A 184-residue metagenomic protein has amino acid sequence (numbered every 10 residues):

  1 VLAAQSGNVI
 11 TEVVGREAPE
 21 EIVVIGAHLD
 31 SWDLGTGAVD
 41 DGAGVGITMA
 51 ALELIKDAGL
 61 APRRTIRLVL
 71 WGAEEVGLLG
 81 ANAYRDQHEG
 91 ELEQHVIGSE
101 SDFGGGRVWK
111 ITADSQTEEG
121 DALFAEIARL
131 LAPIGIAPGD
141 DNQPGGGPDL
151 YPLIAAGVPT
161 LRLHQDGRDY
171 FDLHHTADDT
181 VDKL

Functional and structural regions predicted by a protein language model:
V1, A18-P19, D33, W71-F171: Metal-dependent peptidase/peptidase-like ectodomains
V1-A38, A50-R63: Soluble metallo-hydrolase cores and metallopeptidase-like ectodomains found primarily in the secretory/periplasmic
V23-G26, R63-G72, I97-S99: Beta-strand segments within the central parallel beta-sheet cores of soluble alpha/beta enzyme folds
L34-G44, N142, D182: Alpha-helix N-cap/helix-initiation motif
G42-A50, L78-L79, A83: Short amphipathic alpha-helical face segments that pack within enzyme cores and frequently flank/anchor catalytic
T48, T65-R67, P159: A fold-wide structural signal in alpha/beta-hydrolase
E53-L79: Short helix-loop-beta-strand segments that form the rim/entrance of peptidase-like active sites
F171-D182: Short helix/strand-capping connector loops at secondary-structure junctions
